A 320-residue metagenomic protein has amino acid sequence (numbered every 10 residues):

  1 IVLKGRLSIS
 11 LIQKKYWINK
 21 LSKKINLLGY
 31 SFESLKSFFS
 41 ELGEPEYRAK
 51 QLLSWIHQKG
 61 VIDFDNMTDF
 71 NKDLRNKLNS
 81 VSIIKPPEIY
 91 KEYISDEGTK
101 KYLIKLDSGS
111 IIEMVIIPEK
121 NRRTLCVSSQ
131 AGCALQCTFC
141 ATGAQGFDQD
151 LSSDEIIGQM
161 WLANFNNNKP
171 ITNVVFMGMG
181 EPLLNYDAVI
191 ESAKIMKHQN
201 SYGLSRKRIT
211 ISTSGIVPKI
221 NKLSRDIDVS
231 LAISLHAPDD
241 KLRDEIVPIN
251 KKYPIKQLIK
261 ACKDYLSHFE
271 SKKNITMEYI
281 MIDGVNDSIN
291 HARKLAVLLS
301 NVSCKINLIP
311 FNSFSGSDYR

Functional and structural regions predicted by a protein language model:
V2-I112, P118-K120, K263-K272, Y279-R320: Auxiliary Fe-S-binding modules of radical SAM enzymes
S95, S128-S129, S212, S234: Short linear Ser/Thr-Pro motifs
K100, I112, R123-L125, L135 (+1 more regions): Generic beta-strand structural signal
I116-I117, A188: Residue-level structural signal for beta-strand termini and adjacent loop
P118-E155: Canonical Radical SAM [4Fe-4S] cluster-binding loop centered on the CxxxCxxC motif and its immediate flanking residues
G143-N173: Conserved alpha-helical substructure of the radical SAM core
N164-F165, K169-N173, G178-R320: Conserved AdoMet/S-adenosylmethionine-binding subsite of the radical SAM
